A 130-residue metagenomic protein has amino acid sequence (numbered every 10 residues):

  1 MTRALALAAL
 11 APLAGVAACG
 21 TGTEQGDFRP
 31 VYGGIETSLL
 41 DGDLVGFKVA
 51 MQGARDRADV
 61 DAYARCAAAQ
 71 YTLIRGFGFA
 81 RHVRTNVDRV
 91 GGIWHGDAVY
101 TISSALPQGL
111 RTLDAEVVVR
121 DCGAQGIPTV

Functional and structural regions predicted by a protein language model:
M1-A8: Bacterial N-terminal signal peptides that target proteins for export
G15-A18: C-terminal motif of bacterial Sec signal peptides marking the signal peptidase cleavage site
G20-V130: Secreted/extracellular ectodomain signature
